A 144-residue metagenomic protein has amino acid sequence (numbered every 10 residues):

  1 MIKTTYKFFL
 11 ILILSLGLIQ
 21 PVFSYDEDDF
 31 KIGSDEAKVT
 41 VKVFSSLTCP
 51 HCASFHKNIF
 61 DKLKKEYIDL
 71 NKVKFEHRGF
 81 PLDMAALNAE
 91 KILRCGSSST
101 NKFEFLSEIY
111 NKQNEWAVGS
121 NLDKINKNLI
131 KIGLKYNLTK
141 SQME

Functional and structural regions predicted by a protein language model:
I2-D83, L87: Extracytoplasmic thiol/disulfide redox context detector
P81-E144: Cysteine-centric redox/oxidoreductase cores and disulfide-bonded domains
